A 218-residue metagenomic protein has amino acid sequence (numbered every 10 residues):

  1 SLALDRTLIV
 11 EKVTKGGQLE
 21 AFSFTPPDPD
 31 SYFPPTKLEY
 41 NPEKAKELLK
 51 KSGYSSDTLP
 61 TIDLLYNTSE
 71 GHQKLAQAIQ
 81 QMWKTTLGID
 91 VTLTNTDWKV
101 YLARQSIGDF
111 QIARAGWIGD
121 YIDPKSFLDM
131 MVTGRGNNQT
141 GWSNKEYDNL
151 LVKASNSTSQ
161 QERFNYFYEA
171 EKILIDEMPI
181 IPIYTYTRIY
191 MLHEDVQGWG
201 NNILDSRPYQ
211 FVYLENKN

Functional and structural regions predicted by a protein language model:
S1-E11, Y147-F164: Extended ligand-binding regions for polar small-molecule ligands
S1-Q81, T85, E169, E215-N218: Append "and occasionally in soluble cytosolic enzymes with long acidic Gly/Pro-rich linkers
A3, M131, I173: Conserved catalytic core of Hanks-type protein kinase domains
R6, K15, I107, G119 (+5 more regions): Short, well-ordered loop/turn and helix-capping segments at boundaries between secondary-structure elements and domains
E11, F22, S52-G71, A113-W117 (+1 more regions): Bilobed periplasmic-binding protein-like "clamshell/Venus-flytrap" ligand-binding domains
E20, Y32-F33, E70-Q73, Y101-L102 (+2 more regions): Flexible loop/turn segments at secondary-structure boundaries
D30-K44, Y54-P60, R104-G108, S126-T158 (+1 more regions): Short, solvent-exposed loop/beta-turn-alpha elements that line the ligand-binding surface or hinge of extracytoplasmic
M82-V132, Y166: Periplasmic binding protein-like
